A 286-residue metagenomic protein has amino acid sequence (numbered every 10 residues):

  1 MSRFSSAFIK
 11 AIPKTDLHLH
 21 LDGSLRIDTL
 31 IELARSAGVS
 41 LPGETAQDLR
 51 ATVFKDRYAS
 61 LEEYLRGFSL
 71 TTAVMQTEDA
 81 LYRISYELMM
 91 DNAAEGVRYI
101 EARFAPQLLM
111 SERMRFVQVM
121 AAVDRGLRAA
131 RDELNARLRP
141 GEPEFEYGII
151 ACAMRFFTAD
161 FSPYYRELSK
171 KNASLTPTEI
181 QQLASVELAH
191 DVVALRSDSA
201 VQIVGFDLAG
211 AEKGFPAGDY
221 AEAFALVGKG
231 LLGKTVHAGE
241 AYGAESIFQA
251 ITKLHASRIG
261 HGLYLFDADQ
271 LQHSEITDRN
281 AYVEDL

Functional and structural regions predicted by a protein language model:
M1-L232, A241-R258, Y264-L286: Metal-cofactor-binding active-site regions of metalloenzymes
